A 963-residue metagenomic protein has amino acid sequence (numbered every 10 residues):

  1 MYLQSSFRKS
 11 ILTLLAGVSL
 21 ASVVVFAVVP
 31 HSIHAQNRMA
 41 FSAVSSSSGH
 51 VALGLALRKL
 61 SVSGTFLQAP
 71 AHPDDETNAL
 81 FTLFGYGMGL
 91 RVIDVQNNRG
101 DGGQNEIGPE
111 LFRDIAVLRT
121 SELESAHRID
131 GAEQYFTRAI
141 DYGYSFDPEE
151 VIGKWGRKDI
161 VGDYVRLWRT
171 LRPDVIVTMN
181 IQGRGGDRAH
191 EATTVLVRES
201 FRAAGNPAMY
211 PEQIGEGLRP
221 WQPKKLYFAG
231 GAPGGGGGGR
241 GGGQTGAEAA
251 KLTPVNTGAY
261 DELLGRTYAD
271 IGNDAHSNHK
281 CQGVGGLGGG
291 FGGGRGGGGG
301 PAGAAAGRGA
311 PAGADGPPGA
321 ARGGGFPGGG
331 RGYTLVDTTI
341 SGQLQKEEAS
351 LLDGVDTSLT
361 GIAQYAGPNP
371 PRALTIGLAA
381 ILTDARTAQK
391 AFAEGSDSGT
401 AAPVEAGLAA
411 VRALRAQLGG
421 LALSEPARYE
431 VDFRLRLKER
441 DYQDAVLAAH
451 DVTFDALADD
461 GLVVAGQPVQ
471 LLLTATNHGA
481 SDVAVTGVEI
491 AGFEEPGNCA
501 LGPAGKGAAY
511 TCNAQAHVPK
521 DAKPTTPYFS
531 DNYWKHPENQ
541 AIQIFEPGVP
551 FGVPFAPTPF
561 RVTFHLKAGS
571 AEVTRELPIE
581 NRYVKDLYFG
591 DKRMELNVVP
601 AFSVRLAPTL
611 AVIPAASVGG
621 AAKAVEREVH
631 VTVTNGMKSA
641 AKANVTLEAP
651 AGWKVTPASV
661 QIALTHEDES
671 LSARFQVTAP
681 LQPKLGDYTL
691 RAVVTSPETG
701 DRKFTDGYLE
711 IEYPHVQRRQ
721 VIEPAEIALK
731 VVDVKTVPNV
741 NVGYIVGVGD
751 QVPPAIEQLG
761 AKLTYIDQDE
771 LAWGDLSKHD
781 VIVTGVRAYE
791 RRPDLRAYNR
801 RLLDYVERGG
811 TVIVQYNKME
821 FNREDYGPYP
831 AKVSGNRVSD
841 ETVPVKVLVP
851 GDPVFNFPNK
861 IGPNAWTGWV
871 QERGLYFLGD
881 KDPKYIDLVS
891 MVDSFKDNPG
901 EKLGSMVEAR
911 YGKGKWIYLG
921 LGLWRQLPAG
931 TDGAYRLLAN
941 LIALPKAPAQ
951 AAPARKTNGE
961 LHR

Functional and structural regions predicted by a protein language model:
T13-V29: Bacterial N-terminal signal peptides
Q36-T170, E191-R202, N206: Active-site rim/loop-helix segments in enzyme catalytic domains that contact anionic ligands
A203-V446: The feature marks non-catalytic terminal segments
D441-T453, R593-S603: Proline/serine/threonine-rich low-complexity linkers at boundaries of modular beta-sandwich domains
A458-P738: Long beta-sheet-rich domains in secretory-pathway and surface-associated proteins
K703-G785, Y816-E820, R925, A943-R963: Aromatic-Pro/Gly-enriched surface loop or interdomain linker that acts as a lid/target-recognition segment
R787-V870: A glycine-rich, often tryptophan-bearing local segment used as a flexible ligand/cofactor-contacting loop or short
K832-G930, A949-H962: Catalytic beta-strand/loop cores that center a nucleophilic Ser/Cys/Thr and support acyl-enzyme chemistry
